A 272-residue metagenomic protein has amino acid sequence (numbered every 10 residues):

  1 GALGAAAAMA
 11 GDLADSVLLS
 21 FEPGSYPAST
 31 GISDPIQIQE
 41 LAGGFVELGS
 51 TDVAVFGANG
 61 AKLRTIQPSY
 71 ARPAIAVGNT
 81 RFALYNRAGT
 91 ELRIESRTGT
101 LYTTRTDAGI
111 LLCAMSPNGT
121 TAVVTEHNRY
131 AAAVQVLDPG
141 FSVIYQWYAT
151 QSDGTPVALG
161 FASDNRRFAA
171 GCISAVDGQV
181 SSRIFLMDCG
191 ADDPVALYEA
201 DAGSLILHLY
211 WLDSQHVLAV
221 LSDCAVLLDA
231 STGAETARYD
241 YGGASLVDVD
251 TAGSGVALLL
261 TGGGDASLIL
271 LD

Functional and structural regions predicted by a protein language model:
G1-S33: Sequence/structural signature of beta-propeller modules and their immediately flanking N-terminal secretory/stalk
V17-T30, G60-Q67, G99-R105, V143-A149 (+2 more regions): A short beta-strand motif characteristic of beta-propeller blades
G31-I38, S69-T80, A108-P117, D153-G160 (+2 more regions): Repeated scaffold domains used in trafficking and secretory/extracellular systems, primarily beta-propellers
I36-L48, A54, I75-R87, L92-R93 (+6 more regions): Short beta-strand elements that form the blades of beta-propeller/WD-repeat-like and other beta-sheet-rich scaffold
V55, L84, R93-I94, Q135-V136 (+3 more regions): Conserved blade-register residue in beta-propeller folds
G57-N59, S96-G99, L137-S142, C189-D192 (+2 more regions): Short loop/turn segments that connect beta-strands within beta-propeller blades
K62-G171, G178: Non-cytosolic head/periplasmic domains of membrane-anchored proteins
C172-D272: Extracytoplasmic/luminal low-complexity segments enriched in Pro/Gly and acidic/polar residues that act as flexible
